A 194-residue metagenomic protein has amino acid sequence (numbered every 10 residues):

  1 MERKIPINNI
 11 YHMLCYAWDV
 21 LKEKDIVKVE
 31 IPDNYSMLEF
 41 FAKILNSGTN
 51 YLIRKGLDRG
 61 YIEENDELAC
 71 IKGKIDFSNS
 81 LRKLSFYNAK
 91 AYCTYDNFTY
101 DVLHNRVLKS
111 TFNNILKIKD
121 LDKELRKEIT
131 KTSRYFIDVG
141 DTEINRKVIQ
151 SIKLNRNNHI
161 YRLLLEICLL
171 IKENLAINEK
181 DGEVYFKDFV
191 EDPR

Functional and structural regions predicted by a protein language model:
M1-K153, H159-G182: Terminal, charged accessory segments of proteins
I152-R156, V190-P193: Short helix-to-loop capping/linker segments positioned immediately adjacent to catalytic or ligand/cofactor-binding
I177, Y185-R194: Acidic-basic catalytic patches of nuclease active cores, encompassing PD-(D/E)XK and other metal-cofactor nuclease
